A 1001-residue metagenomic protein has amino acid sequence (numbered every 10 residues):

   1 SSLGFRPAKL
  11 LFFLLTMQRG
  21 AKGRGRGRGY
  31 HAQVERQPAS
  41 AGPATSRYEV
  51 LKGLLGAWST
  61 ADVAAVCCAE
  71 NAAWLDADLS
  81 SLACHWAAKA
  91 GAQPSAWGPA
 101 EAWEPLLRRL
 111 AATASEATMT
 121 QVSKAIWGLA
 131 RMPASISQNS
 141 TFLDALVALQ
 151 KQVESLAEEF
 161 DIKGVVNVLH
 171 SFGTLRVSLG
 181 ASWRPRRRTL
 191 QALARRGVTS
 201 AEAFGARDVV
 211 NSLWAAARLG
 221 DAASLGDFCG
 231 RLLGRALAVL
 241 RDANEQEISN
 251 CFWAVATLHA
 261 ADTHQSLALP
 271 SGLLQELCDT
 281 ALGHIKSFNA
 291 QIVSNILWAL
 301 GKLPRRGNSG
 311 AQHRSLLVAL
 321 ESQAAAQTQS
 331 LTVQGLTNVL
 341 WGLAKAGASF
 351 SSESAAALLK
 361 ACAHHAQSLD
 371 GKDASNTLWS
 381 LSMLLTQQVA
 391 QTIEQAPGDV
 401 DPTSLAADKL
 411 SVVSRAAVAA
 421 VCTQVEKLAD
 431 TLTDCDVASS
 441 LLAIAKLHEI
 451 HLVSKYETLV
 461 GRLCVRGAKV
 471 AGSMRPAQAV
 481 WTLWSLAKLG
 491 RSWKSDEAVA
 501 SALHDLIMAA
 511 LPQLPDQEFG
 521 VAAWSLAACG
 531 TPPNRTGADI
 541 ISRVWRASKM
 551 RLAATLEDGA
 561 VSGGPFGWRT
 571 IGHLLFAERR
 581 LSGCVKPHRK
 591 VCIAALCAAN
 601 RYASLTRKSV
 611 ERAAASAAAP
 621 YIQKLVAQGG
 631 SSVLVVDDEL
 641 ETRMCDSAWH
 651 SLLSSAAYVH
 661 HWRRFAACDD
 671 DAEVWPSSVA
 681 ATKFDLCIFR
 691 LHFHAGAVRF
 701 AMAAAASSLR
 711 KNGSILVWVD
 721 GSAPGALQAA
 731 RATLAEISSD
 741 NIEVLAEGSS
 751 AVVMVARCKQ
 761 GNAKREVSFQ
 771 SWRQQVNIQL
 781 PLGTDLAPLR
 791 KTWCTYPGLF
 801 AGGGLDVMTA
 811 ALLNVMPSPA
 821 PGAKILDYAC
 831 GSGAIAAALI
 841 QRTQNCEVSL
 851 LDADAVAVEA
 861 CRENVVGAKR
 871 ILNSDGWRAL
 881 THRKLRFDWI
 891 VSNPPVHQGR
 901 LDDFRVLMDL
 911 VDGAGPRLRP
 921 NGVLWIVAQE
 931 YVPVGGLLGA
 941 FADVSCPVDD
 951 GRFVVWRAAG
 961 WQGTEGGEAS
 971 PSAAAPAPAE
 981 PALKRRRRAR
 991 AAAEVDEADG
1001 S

Functional and structural regions predicted by a protein language model:
Q18-T606: Eukaryotic RNA-binding helical-repeat scaffolds
V610-C668, V807-S892: Conserved SAM/SAH cofactor-binding pocket of Class I
L686-G696, Y828-A834, F887-R900: Conserved proline-anchored active-site loop of SAM-dependent methyltransferases that bridges a beta-strand
R699-K711, L907-P920: A short glycine-rich, Lys/Arg-flanked "PGG" loop and its adjoining helix->strand segment in the class I
N712-G721, N921-A928: Conserved beta-strand signature within the Rossmann-like core of class I S-adenosyl-L-methionine
S739-L780, A928-P971: Class I S-adenosyl-L-methionine
E747-A820: SAM-dependent Rossmann-like transferase core, predominantly class I methyltransferases with a strong bias toward
D852-V856, V906, Q929: Short beta->alpha hinge that forms the Motif I/post-I loop of the SAM-binding pocket
